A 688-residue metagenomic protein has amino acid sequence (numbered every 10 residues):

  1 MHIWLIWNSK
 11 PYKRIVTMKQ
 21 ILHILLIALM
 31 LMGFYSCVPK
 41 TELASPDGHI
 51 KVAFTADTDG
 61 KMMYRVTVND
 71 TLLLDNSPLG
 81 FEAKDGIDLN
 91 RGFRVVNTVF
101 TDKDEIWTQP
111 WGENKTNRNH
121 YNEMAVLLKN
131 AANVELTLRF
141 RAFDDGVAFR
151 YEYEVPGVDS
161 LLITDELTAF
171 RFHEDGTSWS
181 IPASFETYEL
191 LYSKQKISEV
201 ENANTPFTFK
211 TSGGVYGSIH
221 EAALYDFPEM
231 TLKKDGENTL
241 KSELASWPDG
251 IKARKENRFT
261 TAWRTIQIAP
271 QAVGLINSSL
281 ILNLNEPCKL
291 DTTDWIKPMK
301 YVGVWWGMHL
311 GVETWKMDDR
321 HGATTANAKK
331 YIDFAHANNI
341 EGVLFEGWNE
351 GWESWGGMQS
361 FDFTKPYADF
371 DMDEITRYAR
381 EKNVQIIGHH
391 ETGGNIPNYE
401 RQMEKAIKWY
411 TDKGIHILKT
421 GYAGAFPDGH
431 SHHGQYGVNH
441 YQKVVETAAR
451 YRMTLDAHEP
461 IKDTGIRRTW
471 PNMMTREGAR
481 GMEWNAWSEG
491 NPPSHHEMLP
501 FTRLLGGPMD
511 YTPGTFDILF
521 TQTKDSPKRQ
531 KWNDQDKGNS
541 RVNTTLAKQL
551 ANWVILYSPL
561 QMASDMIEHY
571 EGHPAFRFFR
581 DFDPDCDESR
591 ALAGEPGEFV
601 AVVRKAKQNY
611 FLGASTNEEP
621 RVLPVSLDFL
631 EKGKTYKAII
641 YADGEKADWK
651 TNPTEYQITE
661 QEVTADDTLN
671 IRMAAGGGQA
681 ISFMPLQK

Functional and structural regions predicted by a protein language model:
M1-E42: Bacterial Sec-dependent N-terminal signal peptides
P39-D291: N-terminal accessory beta-strand-rich subdomains and adjacent acidic, glycine-rich linkers that precede catalytic cores
V126, A563-F611, N617, K646-N652: Glycan-recognition and catalytic regions of carbohydrate-active enzymes
Y151, A335, L455, I555 (+1 more regions): Conserved, mostly hydrophobic/aromatic
E256-F334, N338, G342: An acidic-aromatic substrate-binding cleft motif
G347-R541: Aromatic- and carboxylate-enriched substrate-binding clefts and catalytic-loop regions of carbohydrate-active enzymes
P596-Y636, Q679-S682: Carbohydrate-binding surface patches
E660-K688: C-terminal beta-strand-rich structural cap/linker in extracellular carbohydrate-active enzymes
